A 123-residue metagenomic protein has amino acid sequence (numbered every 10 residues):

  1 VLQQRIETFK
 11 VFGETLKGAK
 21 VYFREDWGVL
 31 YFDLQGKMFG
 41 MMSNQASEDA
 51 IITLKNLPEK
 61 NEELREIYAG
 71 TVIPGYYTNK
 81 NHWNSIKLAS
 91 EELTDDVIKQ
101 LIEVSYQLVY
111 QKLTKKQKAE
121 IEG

Functional and structural regions predicted by a protein language model:
V1-G123: Charge-dense, helix-prone N-terminal extensions
